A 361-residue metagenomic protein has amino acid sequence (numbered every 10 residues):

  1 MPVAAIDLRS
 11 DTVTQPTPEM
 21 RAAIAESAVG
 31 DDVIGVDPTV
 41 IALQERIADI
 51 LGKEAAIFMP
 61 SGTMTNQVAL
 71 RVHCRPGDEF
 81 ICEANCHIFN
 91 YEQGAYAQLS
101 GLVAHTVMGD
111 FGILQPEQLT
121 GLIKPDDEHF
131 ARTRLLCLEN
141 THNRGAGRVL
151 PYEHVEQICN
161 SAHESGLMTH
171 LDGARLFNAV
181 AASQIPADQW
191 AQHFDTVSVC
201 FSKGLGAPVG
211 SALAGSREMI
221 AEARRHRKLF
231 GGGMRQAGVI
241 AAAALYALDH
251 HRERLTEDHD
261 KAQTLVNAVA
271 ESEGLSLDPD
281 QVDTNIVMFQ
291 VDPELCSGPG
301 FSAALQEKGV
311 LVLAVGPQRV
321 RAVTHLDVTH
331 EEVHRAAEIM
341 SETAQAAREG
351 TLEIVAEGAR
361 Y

Functional and structural regions predicted by a protein language model:
P2-K308, L313-V328, A336-Y361: Conserved PLP-enzyme active-site core in the AAT-like
